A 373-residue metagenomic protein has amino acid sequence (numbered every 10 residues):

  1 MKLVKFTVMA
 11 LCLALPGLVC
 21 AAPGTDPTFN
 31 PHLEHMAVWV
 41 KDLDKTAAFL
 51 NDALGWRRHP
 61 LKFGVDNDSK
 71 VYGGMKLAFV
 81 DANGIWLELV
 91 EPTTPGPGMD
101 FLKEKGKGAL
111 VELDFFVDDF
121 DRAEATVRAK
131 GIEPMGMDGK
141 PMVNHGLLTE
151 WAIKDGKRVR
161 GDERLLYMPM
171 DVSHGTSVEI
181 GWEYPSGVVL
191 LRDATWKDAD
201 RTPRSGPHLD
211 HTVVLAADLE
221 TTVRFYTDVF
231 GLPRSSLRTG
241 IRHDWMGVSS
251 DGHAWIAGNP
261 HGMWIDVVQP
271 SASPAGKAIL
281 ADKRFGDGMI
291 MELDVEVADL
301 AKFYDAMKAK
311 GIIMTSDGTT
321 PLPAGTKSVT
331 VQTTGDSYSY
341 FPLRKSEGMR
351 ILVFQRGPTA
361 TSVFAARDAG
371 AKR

Functional and structural regions predicted by a protein language model:
M1-K5: Positively charged n-region of N-terminal signal peptides that target proteins for export
T7-G17: Bacterial N-terminal signal peptides
A22-A47, L110-F115, E183-V223, S235-S236 (+2 more regions): N-terminal beta-strand motif that seeds the catalytic metal site of vicinal oxygen chelate
T28-N30, V38-L87, R122-A125, A129-T149 (+7 more regions): Core segments of cupin and vicinal oxygen chelate
H32-K41, A78-I85, M99-V127, L166-M170 (+4 more regions): Vicinal oxygen chelate
D66-N67, G96-D100, V188-W196, R242-D244 (+2 more regions): A short, acidic/glycine-rich surface segment
N83-W86, V90-G98, K105-L191, D294 (+1 more regions): Hydrophobic, ordered structural segments
